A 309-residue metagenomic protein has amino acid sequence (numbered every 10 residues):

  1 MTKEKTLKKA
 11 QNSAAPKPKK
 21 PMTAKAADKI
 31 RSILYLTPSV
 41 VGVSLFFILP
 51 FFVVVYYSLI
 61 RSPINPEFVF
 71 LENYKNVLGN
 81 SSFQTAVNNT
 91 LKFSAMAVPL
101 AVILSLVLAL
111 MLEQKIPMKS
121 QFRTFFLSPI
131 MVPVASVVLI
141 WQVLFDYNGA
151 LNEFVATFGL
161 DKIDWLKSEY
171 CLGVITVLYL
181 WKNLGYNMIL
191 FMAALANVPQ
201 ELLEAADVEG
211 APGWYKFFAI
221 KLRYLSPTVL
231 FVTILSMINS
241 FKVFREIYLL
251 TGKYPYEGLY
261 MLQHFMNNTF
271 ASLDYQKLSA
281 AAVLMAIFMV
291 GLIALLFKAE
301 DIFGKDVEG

Functional and structural regions predicted by a protein language model:
M1-A27: Short, Lys/Arg-rich, polar N-terminal cytosolic tail immediately upstream of the first transmembrane signal-anchor
D28-G309: A structural signal for multi-pass alpha-helical bundles of membrane permease subunits that mediate small-molecule
